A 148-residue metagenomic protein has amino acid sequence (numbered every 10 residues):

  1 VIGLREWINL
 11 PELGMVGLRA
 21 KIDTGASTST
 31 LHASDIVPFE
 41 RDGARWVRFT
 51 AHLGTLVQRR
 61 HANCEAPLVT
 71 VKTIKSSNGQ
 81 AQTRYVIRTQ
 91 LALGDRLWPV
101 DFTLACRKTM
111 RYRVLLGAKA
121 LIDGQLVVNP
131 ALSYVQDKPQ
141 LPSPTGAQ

Functional and structural regions predicted by a protein language model:
V1-Q148: Pepsin/retropepsin-fold aspartyl endopeptidases
